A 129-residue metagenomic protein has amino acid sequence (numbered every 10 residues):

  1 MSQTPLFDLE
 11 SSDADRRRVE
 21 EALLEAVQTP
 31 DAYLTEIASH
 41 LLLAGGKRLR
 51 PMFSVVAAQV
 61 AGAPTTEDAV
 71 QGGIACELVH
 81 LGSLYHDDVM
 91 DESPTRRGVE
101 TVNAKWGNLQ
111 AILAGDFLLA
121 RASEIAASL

Functional and structural regions predicted by a protein language model:
M1-A26: N-terminal amphipathic/basic leader segments beginning at the initiator methionine
R18, L24-L129: Mg2+-dependent prenyl diphosphate-binding active-site environment of isoprenoid biosynthetic enzymes
